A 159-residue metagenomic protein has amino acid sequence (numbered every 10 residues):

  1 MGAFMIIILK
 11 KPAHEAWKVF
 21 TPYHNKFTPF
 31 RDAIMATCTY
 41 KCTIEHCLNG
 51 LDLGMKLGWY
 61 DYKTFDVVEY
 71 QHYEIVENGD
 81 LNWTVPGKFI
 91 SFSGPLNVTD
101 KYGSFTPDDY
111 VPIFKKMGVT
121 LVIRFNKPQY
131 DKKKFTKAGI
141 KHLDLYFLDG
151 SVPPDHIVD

Functional and structural regions predicted by a protein language model:
G2-C38, T43-D159: Cysteine-based protein phosphatase catalytic domain of the PTP/DSP
